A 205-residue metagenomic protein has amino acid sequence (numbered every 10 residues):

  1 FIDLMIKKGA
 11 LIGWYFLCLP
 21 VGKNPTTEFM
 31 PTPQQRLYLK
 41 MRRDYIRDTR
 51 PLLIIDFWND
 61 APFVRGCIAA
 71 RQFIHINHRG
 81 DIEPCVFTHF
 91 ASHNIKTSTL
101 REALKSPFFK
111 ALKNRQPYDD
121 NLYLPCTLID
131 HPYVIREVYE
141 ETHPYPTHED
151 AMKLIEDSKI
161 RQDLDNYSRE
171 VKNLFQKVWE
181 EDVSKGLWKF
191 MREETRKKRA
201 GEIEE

Functional and structural regions predicted by a protein language model:
F1-R65, A69, H78-R79, E83 (+1 more regions): Radical SAM enzyme [4Fe-4S]-AdoMet core and its adjacent flexible, acidic and glycine-rich loops/tails across
F87-E205: Flexible mid-to-C-terminal extensions adjoining Fe-S/redox cofactors in radical SAM and related proteins
